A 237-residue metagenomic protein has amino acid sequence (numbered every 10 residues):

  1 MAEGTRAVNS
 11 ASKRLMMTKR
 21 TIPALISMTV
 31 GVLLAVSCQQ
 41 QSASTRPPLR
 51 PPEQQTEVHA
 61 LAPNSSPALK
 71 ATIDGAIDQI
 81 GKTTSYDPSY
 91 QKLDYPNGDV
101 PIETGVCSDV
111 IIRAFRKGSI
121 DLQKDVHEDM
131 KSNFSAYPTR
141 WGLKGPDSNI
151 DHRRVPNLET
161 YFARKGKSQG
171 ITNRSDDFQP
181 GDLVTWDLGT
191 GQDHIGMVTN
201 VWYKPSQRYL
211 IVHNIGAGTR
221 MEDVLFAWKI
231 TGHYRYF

Functional and structural regions predicted by a protein language model:
L15-I26: Bacterial N-terminal signal peptides that target proteins for export
V36-S37: C-terminal motif of bacterial Sec signal peptides marking the signal peptidase cleavage site
R46-D74: N-terminal low-complexity, Pro/Thr/Ser-rich intrinsically disordered segments that act as propeptides or flexible
E57-S66, L93-I102, K144, S148 (+1 more regions): Second-shell loop/turn segments in exported
A68, I73, K131-I211: ...with weaker cross-activation on analogous glycine-rich loops/strands in unrelated enzymes
I77, G81, I112-I120, H127 (+2 more regions): Sec-exported extracytoplasmic/periplasmic mature domains
D87-S108, D121-G145: Acidic helix-start/capping segments at beta-turn-to-alpha-helix junctions
S206-F237: Low-complexity, Gly/Ser/Thr/Pro-rich intrinsically disordered linker/tail segments
